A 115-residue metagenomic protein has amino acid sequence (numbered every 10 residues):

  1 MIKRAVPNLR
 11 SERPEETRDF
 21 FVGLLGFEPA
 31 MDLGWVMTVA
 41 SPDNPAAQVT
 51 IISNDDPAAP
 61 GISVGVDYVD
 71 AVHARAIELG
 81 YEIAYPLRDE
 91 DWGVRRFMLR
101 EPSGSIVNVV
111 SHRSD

Functional and structural regions predicted by a protein language model:
M1-R18, P45-A46, P60-V64, V110-D115: N-terminal beta-strand motif that seeds the catalytic metal site of vicinal oxygen chelate
R13-P14, I62-I106, R113: Vicinal oxygen chelate
G23-A30, G80-E82: Conserved acetyl-CoA-binding loop of GNAT-fold acetyltransferases
E28-P60, I106-S111: Conserved short beta-strand elements that form part of the metal-binding/catalytic scaffold of enzyme active sites
